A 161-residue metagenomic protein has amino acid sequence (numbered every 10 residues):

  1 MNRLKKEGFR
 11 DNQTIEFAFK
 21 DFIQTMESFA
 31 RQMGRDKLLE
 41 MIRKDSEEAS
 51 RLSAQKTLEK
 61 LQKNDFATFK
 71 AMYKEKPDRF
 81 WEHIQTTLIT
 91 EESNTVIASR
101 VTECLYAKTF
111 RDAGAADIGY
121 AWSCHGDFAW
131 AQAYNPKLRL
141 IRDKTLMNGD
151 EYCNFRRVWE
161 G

Functional and structural regions predicted by a protein language model:
M1-T95, L105-S123, K137-Y152, W159-G161: N-terminal accessory segment detector
S99: A helicase ATPase "motif cassette" and its flanking acidic/Ser/Thr-rich regulatory loops
F128-A129: Ligand-binding pocket scaffold of soluble enzyme catalytic domains
Q132: A contiguous catalytic/ligand-binding core that recognizes phosphate-bearing ligands
